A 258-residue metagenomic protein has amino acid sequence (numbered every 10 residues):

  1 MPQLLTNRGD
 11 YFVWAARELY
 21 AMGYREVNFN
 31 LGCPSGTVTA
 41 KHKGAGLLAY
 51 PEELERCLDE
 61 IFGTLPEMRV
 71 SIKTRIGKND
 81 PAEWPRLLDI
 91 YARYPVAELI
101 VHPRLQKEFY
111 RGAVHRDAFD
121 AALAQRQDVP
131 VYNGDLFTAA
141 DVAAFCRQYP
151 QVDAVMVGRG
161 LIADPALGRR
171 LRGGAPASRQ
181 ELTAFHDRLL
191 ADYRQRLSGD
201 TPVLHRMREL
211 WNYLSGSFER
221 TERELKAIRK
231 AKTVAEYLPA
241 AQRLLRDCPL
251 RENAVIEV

Functional and structural regions predicted by a protein language model:
M1-V258: Flavin-dependent oxidoreductase catalytic cores
